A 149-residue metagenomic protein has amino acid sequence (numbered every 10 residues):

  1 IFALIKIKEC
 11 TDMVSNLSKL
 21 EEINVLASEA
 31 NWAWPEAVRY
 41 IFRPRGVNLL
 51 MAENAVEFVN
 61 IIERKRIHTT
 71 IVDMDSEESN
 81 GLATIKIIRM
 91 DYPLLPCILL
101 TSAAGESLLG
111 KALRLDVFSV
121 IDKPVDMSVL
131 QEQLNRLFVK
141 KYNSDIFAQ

Functional and structural regions predicted by a protein language model:
N31-M51: Two-component/phosphorelay signaling modules centered on CheY-like receiver
M51-T69: Acidic, metal-coordinating helix/loop segments flanking the phosphotransfer/catalytic sites of two-component signaling
N60, L82-L94: Short amphipathic alpha-helix used as the core "switch/output" element in two-component signaling
I71-K86: Conserved phosphotransfer microenvironments
A83, A104-V120: Alpha4 helix (beta4-alpha4-beta5 surface) of REC/receiver domains from two-component response regulators
S107, V125-L134: C-terminal output helix
V139-Q149: CheY-like receiver
